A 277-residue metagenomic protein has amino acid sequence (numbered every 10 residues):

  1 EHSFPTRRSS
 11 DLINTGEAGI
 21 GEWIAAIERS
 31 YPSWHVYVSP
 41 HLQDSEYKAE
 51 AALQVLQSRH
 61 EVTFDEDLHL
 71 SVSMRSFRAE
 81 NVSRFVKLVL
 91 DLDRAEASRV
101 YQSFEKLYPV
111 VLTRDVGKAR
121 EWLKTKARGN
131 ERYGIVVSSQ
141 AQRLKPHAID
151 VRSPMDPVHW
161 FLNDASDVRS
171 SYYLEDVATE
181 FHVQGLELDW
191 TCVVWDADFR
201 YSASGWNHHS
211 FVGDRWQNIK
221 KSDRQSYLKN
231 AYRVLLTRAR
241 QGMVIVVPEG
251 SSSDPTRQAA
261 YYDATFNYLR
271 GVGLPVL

Functional and structural regions predicted by a protein language model:
E1-T6: Single conserved hydrophobic/aromatic residue that forms the stacking wall/gate of nucleotide- or nucleobase-binding
R7-S10, H35-P40: Structural recognition of the conserved hydrophobic beta-strand(s) that form the central parallel beta-sheet of P-loop
R7-S10, Y173-L277: C-terminal accessory regions
L12-A18, Q43-S204: Conserved helicase/translocase motor-coupling segment
A18-I24, Y31-P32: P-loop NTPase signaling cores
S30-W34, V62-E66, L188-T191, A239-M243: Short glycine-/polar-rich loops that comprise or flank the Walker A/P-loop and associated switch/sensor motifs
V36-V38, H69, I245: A structural preference for short, hydrophobic beta-strand core positions in alpha/beta folds
